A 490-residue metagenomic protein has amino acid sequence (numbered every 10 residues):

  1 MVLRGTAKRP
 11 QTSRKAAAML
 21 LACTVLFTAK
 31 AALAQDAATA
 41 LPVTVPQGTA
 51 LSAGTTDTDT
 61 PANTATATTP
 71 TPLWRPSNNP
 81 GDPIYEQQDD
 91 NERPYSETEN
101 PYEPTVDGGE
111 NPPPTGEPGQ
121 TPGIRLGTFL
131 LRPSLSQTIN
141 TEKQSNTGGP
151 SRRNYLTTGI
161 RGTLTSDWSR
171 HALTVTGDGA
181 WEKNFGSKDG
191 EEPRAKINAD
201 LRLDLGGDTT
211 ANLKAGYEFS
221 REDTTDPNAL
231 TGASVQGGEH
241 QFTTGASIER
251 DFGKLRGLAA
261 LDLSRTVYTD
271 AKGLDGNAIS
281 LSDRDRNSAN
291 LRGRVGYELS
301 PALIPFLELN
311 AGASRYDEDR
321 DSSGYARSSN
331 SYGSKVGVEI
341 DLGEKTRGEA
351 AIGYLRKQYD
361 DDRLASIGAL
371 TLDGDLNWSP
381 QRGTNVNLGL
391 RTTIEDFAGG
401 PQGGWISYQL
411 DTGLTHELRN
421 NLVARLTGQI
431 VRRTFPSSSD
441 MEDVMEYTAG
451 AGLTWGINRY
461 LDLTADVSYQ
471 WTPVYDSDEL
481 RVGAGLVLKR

Functional and structural regions predicted by a protein language model:
V2-G5, C23, A31-S134: N-terminal periplasmic/intermembrane-space "pro-region" immediately following the signal or transit peptide
Q137-S145, W168-R170, G179-F185, Y217-R221 (+8 more regions): Transmembrane beta-strands of outer-membrane beta-barrel pores
N146-P150, K183-S187, N228-S234, A271-S282 (+7 more regions): Extracellular loop and loop/strand-boundary signature of outer-membrane beta-barrel proteins
G149-Y155, K188-R194, A233-H240, S280-N287 (+5 more regions): Replace "Gram-negative outer membrane beta-barrel proteins" with "bacterial and organellar outer membrane beta-barrel
L156-G162, P193-A199, H240-A246, N287-G293 (+6 more regions): Hydrophobic, lipid-facing positions within transmembrane beta-strands of outer-membrane proteins
L164-S166, A199, L203, A246-R250 (+8 more regions): Residue-level signature of outer-membrane beta-barrel architecture
R170-T174, G207-A211, K254-A259, A302-P305 (+4 more regions): Repeated loop/turn-to-beta-strand initiation elements of outer-membrane beta-barrel proteins
W455-G456, Y460-D462, D466, D478-R490: Outer-membrane beta-barrel "beta-signal"
